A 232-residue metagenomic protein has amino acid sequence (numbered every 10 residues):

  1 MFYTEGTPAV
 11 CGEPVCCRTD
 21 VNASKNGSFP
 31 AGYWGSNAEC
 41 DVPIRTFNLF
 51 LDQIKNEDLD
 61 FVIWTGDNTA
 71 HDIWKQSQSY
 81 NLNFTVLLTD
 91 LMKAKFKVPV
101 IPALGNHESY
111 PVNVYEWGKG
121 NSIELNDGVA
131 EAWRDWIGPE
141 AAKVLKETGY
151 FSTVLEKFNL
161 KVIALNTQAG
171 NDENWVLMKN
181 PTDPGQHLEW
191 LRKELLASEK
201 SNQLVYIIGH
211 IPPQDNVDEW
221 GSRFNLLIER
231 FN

Functional and structural regions predicted by a protein language model:
M1-E5, I63-T65: Hydrophobic transmembrane alpha-helices of multi-pass solute transporters/permeases
Y3, A70-I73, P102-N113, N171-E173 (+2 more regions): Active-site environment of divalent metal-dependent phosphoester hydrolases
Y3-G6, G12-E13, M92-K97, L195-S201 (+1 more regions): Glycine/serine-rich loop-strand microenvironments at binding/catalytic pocket rims
G6-A38, E173-Q186: A solvent-exposed, charged loop/short amphipathic helix patch at secondary-structure junctions
C17-F29, Y33-N121, L125: Core catalytic region of metal-dependent phosphoesterases/phosphodiesterases, especially metallo-beta-lactamase-like
K55-F61, K161-A164, W175-N232: His/acidic metal-ligating clusters that form di-metal
Q78-K193, E229: Extended active-site neighborhood of metal-dependent phosphoesterases/phosphodiesterases
